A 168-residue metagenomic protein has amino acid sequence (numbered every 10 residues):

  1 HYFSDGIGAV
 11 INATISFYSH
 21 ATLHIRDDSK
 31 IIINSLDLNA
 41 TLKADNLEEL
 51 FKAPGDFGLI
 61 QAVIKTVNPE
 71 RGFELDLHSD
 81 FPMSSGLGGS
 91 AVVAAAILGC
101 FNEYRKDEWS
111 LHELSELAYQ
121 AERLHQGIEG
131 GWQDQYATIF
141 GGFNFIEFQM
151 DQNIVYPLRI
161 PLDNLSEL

Functional and structural regions predicted by a protein language model:
Y2-T14, K30, S35, K43 (+1 more regions): ATP-dependent small-molecule kinase catalytic core of the GHMP/sugar-kinase superfamily and closely related
F17-A121: Anion-binding (especially nucleotide phosphate/pyrophosphate-binding) glycine-rich loop and adjoining beta-alpha core
